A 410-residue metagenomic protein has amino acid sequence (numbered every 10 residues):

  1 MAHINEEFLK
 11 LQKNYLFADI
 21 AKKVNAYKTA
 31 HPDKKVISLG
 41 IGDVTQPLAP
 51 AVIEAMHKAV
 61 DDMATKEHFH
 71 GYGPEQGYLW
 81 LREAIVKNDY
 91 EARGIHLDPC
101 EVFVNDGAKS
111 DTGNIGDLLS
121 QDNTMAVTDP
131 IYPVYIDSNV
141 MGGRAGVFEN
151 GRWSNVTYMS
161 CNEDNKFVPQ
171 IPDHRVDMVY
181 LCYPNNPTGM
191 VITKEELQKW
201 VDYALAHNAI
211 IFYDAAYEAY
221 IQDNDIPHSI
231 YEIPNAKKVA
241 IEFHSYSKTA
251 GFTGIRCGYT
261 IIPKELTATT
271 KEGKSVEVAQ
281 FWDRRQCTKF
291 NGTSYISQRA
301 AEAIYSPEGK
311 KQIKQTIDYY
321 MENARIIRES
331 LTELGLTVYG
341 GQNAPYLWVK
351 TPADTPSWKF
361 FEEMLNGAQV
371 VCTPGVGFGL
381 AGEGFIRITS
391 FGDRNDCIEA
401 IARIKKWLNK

Functional and structural regions predicted by a protein language model:
A2-D106, I304-E308, K410: N-terminal small-domain helix-loop-helix segment of the aminotransferase-like
P47, Y320-M321, L334-G367: Conserved PLP-binding catalytic core of the aspartate aminotransferase-like
T65-Y203, E218-I233: Conserved core of the PLP fold type I
K87, E91, I95, D354 (+3 more regions): PLP-dependent enzyme catalytic core of the Aspartate aminotransferase-like
N123, A206-A209, K237-K238: A short helix->loop->beta-strand "cap" motif at the edges of active sites that frequently abuts
E149, E232-D318, R325, E329 (+1 more regions): Conserved core segment of the aminotransferase class I/II
Q298, E302, I317-R328, V338-K350 (+1 more regions): Conserved glycine-rich beta-strand-loop-beta hairpin in the small C-terminal domain of fold type I
